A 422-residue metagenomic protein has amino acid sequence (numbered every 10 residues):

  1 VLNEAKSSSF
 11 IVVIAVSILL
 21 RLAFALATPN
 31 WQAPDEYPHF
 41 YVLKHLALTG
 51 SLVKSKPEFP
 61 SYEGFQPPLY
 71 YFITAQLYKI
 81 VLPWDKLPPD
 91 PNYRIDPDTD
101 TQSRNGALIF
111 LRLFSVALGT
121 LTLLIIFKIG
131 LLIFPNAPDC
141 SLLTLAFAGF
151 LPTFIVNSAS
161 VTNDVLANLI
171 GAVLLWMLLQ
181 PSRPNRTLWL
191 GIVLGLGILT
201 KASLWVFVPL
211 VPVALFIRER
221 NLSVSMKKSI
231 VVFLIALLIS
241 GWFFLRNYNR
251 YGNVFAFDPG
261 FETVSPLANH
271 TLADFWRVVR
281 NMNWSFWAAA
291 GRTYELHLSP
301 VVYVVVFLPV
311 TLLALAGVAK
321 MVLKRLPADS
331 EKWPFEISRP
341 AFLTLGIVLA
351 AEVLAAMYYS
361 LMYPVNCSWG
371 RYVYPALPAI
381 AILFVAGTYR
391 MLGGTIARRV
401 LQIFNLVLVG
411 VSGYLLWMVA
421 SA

Functional and structural regions predicted by a protein language model:
S8-Y37, K44, L48-F59, W84 (+3 more regions): Transmembrane signal-anchor helices characteristic of membrane glycosylation enzymes that use polyprenol
I11, D96-T101, N105-F134, V173 (+1 more regions): Transmembrane-helix motifs of polytopic, lipid-linked glycan transferases
E36, F40, K44-F114, F261 (+4 more regions): Interfacial juxtamembrane loops and adjacent helix segments that form the catalytic/substrate-binding surfaces
K86-D98, I126-F150, L169, W189: Transmembrane-helix signature of polytopic, membrane-embedded enzymes that assemble or transfer cell-envelope glycans
L131-N136, L174-W189, G197, E219: Membrane-interface transmembrane helices that cradle and orient dolichyl/undecaprenyl
Q180, F207-L237: Perimembrane helix-loop-helix junctions
R186-A202, F207-V208, P212: Membrane-interface alpha helices of multi-pass inner-membrane proteins
Y248-R325: Membrane-lumen/periplasm interface segments of multi-pass, membrane-embedded glycan/lipid transferases
